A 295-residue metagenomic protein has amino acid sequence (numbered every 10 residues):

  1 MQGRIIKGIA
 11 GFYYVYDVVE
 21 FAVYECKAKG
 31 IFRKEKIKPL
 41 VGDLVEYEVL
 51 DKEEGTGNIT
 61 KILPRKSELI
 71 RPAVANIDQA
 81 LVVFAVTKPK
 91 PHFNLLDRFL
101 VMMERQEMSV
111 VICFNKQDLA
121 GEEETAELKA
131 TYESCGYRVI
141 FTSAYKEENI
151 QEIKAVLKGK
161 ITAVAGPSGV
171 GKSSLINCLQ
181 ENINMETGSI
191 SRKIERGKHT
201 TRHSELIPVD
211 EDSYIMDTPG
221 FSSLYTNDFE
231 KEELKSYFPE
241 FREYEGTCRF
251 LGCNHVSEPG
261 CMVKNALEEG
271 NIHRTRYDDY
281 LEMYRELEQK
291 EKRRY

Functional and structural regions predicted by a protein language model:
M1-I9: Structural detector for short beta-strands of small beta-barrel domains
G11, E35-E53, L63-Q79, M102 (+5 more regions): Helix-rich effector regions associated with P-loop NTPase G domains
Y13-V18, C26, Y47: SH3/SH3-like beta-barrel fold
A22-I37: Beta-strand/loop nucleic-acid-binding surfaces
K52-I62, K90-H92: Short, Lys/Arg- and Gly-enriched loop/turn segments at beta-strand edges
T87-G136: Phosphate-binding glycine-rich loops and their immediate beta-loop-alpha structural context
D118-V170: Canonical P-loop GTPase G-domain recognition
K172-G188: A conserved segment at the C-terminal end of the G1
